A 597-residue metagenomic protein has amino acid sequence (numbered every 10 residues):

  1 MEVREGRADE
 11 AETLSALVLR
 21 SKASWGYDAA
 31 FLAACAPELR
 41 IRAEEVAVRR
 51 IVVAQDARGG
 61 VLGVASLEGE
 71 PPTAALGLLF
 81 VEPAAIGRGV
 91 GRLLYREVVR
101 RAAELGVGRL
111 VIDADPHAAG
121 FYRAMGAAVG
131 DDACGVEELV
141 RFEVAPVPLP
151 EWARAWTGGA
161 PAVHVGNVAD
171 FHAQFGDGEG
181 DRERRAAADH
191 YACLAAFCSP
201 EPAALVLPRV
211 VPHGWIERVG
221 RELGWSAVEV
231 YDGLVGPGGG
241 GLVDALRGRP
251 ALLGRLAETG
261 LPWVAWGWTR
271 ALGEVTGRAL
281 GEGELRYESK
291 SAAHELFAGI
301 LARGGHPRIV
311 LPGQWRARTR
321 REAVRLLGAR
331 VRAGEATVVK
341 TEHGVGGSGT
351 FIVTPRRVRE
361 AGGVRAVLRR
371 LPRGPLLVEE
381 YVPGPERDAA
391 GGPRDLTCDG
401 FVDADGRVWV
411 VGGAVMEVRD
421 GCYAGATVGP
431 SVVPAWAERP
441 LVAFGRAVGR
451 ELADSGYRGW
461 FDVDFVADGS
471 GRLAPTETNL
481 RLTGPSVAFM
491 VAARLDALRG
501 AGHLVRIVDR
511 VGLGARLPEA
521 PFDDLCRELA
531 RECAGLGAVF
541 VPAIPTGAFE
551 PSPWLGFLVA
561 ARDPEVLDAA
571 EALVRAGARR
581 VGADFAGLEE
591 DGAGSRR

Functional and structural regions predicted by a protein language model:
E5-A11, S15-L78, E82-P83, Y95-R96 (+1 more regions): Acetyl-CoA-dependent GNAT
G87-R100: Conserved acetyl-CoA-binding loop-helix of GNAT-fold acetyltransferases
R184-C198, V206-R325, A329, A576: Conserved N-proximal alpha/beta basic substrate-recognition cap immediately N-terminal to, or forming the N-lobe
E284-L377, P383, V432-A443: Active-site nucleotide/adenylate-binding loops and adjacent lid/helix of ATP-dependent enzymes
G362-V418, V466-A474: Phosphate-binding site of ATP-dependent enzymes
P372, E380-P383, R387, Y423-S470 (+1 more regions): A long amphipathic alpha-helix within ATP-dependent nucleotide-binding catalytic cores
T397-A447, N479-I507: ATP-dependent carboxylate/phosphate-activation module, predominantly the ATP-grasp catalytic core and closely related
D496-R597: Peripheral (often C-terminal) accessory segments that flank ATP-dependent C-N-forming ligase machineries
